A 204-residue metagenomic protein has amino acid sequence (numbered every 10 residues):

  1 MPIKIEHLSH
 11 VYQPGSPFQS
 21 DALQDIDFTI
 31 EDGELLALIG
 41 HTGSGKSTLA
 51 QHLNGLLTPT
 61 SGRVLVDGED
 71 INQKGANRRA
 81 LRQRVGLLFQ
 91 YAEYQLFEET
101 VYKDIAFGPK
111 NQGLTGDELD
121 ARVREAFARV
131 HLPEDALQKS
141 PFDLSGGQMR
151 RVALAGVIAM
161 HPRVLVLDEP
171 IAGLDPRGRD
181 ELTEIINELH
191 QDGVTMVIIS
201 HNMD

Functional and structural regions predicted by a protein language model:
I39-H41: The feature captures the beta-strand-to-loop junction immediately N-terminal to the Walker
N54: Helix-to-loop junction immediately C-terminal to a conserved catalytic motif
G62-Q73, L81: Conserved ABC transporter NBD signature motif
E118-D135: Conserved ABC ATPase "signature" region
S140-L144, Q148: Conserved ABC ATPase signature
H161: Conserved catalytic motifs of ABC-family nucleotide-binding domains
L165-D168: Catalytic Walker B motif of ABC-type/P-loop ATPase nucleotide-binding domains
